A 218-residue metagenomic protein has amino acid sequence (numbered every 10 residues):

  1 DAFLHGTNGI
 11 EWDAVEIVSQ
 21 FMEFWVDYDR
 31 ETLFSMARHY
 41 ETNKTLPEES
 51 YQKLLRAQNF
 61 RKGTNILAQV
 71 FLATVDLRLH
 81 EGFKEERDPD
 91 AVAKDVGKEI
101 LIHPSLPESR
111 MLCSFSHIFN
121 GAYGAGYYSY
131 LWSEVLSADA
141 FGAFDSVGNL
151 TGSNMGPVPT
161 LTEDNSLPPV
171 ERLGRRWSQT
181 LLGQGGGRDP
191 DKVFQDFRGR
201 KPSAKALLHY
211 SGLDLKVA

Functional and structural regions predicted by a protein language model:
D1-A218: Cation-handling catalytic/transport regions enriched in His/Asp/Glu
